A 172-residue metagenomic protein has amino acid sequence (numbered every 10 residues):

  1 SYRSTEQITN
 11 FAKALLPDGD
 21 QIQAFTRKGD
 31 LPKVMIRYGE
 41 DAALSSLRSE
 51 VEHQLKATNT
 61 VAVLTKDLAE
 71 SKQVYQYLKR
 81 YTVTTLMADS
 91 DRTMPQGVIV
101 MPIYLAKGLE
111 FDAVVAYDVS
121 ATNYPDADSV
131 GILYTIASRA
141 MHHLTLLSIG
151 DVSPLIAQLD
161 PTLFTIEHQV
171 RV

Functional and structural regions predicted by a protein language model:
S1-Y38: Conserved coupling/interface region of RecA-like P-loop/ASCE motor cores
Q7, Q73-V74, P154-L155: Phosphate- and divalent-cation-binding pockets in alpha/beta enzyme and binding domains that engage nucleotide-derived
F11-A12, L47, S129-L133: Structural preference for long, well-ordered alpha-helical segments in enzyme cores
G29-P32, Q96, L109-V114, A140-L144: Short glycine-/polar-rich loops that comprise or flank the Walker A/P-loop and associated switch/sensor motifs
K33-S46, H168-R171: Short acidic-hydrophobic, aromatic-tinged amphipathic segments that line or gate anion-handling sites
A42-L109, V115-N123: Conserved helicase/translocase motor-coupling segment
Y117-V172: C-terminal accessory regions
